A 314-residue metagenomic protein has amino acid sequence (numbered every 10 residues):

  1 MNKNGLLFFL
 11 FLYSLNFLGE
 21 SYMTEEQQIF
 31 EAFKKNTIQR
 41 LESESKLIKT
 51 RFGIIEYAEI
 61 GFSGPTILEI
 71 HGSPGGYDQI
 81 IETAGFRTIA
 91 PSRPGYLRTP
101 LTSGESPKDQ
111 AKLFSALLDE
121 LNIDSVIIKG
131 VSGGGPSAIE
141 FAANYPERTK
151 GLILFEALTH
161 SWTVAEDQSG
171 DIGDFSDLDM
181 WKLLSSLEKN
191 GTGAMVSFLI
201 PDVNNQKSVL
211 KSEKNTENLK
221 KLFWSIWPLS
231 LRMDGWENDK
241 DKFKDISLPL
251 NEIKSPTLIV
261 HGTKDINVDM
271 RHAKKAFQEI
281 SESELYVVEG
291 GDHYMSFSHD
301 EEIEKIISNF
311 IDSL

Functional and structural regions predicted by a protein language model:
L15-L47: An N-terminal hydrophobic leader/cap segment in hydrolases
E56-R98: Conserved HGGG/HGGXW glycine-rich cap/lid loop of the alpha/beta-hydrolase fold
D109-V126: Conserved acidic catalytic loop of the alpha/beta-hydrolase fold
L152-L184: Flexible "cap/lid" loop of the alpha/beta hydrolase fold
I172-P249: Alpha/beta-hydrolase
I253, I259-H261, D265: Short beta-strand/loop motif that positions the catalytic acidic residue of the alpha/beta-hydrolase fold
I266-H272: Conserved alpha/beta-hydrolase "acid-adjacent" motif
S283-L314: Catalytic active-site module of serine/aspartate enzymes centered on a nucleophile-bearing elbow/loop
